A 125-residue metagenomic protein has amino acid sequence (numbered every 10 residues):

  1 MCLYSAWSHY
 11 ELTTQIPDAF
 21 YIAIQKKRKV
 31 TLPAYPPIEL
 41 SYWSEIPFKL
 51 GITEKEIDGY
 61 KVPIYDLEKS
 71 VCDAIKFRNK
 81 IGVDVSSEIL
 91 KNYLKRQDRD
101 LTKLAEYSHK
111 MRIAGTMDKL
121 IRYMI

Functional and structural regions predicted by a protein language model:
M1-I125: Nucleic-acid-binding surface
